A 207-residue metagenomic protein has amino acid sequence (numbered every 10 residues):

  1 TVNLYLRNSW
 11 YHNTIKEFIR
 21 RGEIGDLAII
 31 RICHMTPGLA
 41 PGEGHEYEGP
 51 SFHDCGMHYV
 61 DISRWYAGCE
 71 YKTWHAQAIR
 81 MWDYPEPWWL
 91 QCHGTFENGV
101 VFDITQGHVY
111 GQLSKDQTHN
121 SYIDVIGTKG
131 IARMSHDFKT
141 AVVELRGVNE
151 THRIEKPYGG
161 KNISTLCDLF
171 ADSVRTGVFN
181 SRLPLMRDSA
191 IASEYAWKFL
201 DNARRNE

Functional and structural regions predicted by a protein language model:
T1-A40: A contiguous active-site-proximal alpha/beta segment in oxidoreductase catalytic domains
T1-N3, H75, L183: Short catalytic-loop micro-motif centered on adjacent basic/acidic residues
W10, D54, N120, K161 (+1 more regions): Residue-level signal for the nucleotide or nucleotide-sugar donor/cofactor binding architecture
H12, Y59-V60, I163-A171, S193-W197: A general structural signal for well-ordered alpha-helical segments in protein cores
E46-P50: Short glycine-enriched, charge-decorated loop/helix-capping segments at active-site entrances that position
V60-T140, P157, T165-V178: Contiguous beta-strand/loop segments that form the cofactor/metal-binding neighborhood of enzyme cores
E97, L169-E207: C-terminal helix-rich "cap/oligomerization" subdomain common to oxidoreductases
E150-G159: C-terminal "lid/loop" region of Rossmann-like NAD(P)-dependent oxidoreductases
